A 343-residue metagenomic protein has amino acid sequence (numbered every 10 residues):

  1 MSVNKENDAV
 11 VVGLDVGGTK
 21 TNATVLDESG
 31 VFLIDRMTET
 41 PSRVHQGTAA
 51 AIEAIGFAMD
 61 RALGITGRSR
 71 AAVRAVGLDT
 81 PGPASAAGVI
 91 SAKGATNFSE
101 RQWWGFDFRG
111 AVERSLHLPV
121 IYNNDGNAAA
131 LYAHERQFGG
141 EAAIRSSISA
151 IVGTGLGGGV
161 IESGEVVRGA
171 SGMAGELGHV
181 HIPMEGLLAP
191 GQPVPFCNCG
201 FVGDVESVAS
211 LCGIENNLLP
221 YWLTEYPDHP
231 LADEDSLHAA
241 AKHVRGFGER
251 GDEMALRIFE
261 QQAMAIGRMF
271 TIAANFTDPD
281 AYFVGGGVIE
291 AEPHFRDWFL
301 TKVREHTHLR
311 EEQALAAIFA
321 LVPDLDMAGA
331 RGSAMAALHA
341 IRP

Functional and structural regions predicted by a protein language model:
S2-E53, F57, G64, A71 (+2 more regions): Short glycine-rich, Thr/Ser-proximal phosphate-binding strand/loop in the N-terminal lobe of ATP-dependent enzymes
V11-D15, V73-G77, S147-I151, G157 (+2 more regions): Short glycine-aspartate micro-motif
K20, A273, P279-V303, L325: Glycine-rich phosphate-binding loops at beta-strand->alpha-helix junctions
A49-E53, A72-V76, G82-S146, G191 (+1 more regions): Glycine-rich phosphate-binding loop and adjoining helix at the ATP-binding site of ATP-dependent phosphoryl-transfer
I55-V76, L116-V120, F270-Y282: Phosphate/pyrophosphate-binding loops at sites that engage ATP/ADP/AMP, CoA/4′-phosphopantetheine, polyphosphate
F138, A142-V208: Glycine-rich phosphate-binding loop of actin/hexokinase-like ATP-binding domains
P195, F201-Y282, L315-I318: A mobile "lid/hinge" subdomain adjacent to the ATP/sugar-phosphate binding pocket shared across diverse ATP-dependent
